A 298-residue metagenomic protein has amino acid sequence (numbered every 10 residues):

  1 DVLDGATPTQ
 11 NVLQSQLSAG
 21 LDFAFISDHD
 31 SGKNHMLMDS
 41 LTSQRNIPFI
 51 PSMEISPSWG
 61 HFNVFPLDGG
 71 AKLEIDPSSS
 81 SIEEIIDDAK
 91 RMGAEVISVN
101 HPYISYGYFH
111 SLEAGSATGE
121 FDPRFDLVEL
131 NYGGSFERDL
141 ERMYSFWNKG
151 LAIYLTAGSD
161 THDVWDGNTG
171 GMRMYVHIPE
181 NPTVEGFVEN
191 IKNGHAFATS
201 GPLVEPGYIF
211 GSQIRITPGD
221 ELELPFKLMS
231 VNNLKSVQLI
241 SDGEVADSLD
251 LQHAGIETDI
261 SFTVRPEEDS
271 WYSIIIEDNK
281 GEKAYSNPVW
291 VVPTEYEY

Functional and structural regions predicted by a protein language model:
D1-S58, A254, E268-P293: An N-terminally biased module of ancient metal coordination in phosphate/nucleic-acid-related enzymes
D4-S18, I82-I85, Y108-T118: Short, acidic/polar
Q10, Q14-A19, M36, E83-D87 (+3 more regions): Solvent-exposed, polar/charged alpha-helical surfaces in well-ordered, non-transmembrane soluble domains, broadly
A19-F23, T42-I50, K90-S98, P123-L127 (+1 more regions): Loop/turn elements at helix/coil->beta-strand transitions in domains of secreted/extracellular proteins
D28-H29, P51-M53, V99-H101, L130-Y132 (+1 more regions): A cross-domain feature marking catalytic cores of carbohydrate-active enzymes and several ubiquitous metabolic/repair
P57-I75, S105-Y298: Charged catalytic cores and adjacent phosphate/nucleic-acid-binding surfaces used for phosphate/nucleic-acid chemistry
F65-A94: Binuclear metal-dependent hydrolase catalytic cores centered on His/Asp/Glu-rich metal-binding motifs
A94-V96, H101-P102, S111-L112: His/acidic metal-ligating clusters that form di-metal
